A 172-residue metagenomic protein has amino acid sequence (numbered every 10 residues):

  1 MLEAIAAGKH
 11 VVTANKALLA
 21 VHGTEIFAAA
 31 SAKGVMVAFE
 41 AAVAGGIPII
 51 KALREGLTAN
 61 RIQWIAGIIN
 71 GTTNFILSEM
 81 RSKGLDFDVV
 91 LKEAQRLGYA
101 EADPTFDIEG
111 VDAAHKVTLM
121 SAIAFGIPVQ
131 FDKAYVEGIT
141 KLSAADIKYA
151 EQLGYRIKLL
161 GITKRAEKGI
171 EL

Functional and structural regions predicted by a protein language model:
M1-A7, A14-G56: Rossmann-fold NAD(P)-binding glycine/threonine-rich loop
V11, M36-V37, E101, I157: Hydrophobic beta-strand scaffold residues
V21, A44, P48, N60 (+3 more regions): Conserved active-site and cofactor/substrate-binding residues in soluble primary-metabolism enzymes
V37-A41, Q63-W64, I76-R81, A100-I108 (+1 more regions): Flexible, glycine/proline-enriched loop segments at strand-loop-helix junctions that form or flank small-ligand binding
I49-I62, T73-L85, H115-V129: Oxidoreductase and adenylate-handling cofactor-binding alpha/beta cores
G67-F75, E109-A113: Conserved phosphate/anionic-ligand binding catalytic regions in large, soluble enzymes, centered on
V90-L172: Substrate-binding/catalytic subdomain of NAD(P)-dependent oxidoreductase enzymes
